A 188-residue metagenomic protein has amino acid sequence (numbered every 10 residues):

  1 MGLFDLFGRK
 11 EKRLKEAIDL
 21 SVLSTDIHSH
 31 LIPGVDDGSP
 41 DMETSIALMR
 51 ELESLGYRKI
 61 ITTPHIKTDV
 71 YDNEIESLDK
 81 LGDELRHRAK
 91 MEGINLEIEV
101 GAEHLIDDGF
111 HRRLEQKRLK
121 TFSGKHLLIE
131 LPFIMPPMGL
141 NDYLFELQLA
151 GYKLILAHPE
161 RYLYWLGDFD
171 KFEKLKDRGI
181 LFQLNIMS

Functional and structural regions predicted by a protein language model:
M1-I94: An N-terminally biased module of ancient metal coordination in phosphate/nucleic-acid-related enzymes
G2, D72-Q183: Extended substrate/RNA-proximal surfaces in nucleic-acid metabolism proteins
V22-L23, M49-L52, I61, H126 (+3 more regions): Generic hydrophobic/packing signal
S29, H65-I66, E103-H104, P159 (+1 more regions): Active-site metal-binding loops of divalent metal-dependent hydrolases
L31-V35, L127-I129, L184-S188: Short, basic, glycine/proline-bearing loop/turn elements
